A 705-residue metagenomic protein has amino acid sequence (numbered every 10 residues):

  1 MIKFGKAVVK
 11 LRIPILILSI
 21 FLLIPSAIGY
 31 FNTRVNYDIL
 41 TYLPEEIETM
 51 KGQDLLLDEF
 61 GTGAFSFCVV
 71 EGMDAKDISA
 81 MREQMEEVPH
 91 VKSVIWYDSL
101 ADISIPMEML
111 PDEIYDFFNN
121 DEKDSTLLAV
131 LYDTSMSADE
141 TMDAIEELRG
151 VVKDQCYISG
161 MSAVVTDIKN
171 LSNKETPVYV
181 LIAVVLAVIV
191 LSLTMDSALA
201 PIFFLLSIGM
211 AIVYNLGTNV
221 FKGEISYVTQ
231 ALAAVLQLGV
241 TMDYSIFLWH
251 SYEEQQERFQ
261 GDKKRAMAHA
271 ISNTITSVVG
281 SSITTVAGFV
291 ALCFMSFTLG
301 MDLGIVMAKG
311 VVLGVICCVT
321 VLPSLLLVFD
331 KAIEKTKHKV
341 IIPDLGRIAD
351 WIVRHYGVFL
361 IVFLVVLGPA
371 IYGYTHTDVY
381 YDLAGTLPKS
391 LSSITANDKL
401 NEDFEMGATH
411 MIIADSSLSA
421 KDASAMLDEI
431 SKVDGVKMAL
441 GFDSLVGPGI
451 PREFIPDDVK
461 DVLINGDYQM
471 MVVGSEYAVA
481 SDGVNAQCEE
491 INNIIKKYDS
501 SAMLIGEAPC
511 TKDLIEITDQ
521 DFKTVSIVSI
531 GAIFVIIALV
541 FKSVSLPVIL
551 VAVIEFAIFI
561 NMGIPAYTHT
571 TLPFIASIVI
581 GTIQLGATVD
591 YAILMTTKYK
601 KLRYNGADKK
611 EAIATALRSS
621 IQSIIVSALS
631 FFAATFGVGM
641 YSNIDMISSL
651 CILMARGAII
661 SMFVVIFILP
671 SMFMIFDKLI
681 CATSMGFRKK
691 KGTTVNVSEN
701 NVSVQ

Functional and structural regions predicted by a protein language model:
M1-V35, T41, M136-Y381, A486 (+1 more regions): Membrane-embedded transmembrane helical bundles of large multi-pass transporters/channels
E45-A64, V70-S162, D378-L546, A552-T571 (+1 more regions): Structured non-transmembrane domains adjacent to transmembrane bundles in polytopic membrane proteins
